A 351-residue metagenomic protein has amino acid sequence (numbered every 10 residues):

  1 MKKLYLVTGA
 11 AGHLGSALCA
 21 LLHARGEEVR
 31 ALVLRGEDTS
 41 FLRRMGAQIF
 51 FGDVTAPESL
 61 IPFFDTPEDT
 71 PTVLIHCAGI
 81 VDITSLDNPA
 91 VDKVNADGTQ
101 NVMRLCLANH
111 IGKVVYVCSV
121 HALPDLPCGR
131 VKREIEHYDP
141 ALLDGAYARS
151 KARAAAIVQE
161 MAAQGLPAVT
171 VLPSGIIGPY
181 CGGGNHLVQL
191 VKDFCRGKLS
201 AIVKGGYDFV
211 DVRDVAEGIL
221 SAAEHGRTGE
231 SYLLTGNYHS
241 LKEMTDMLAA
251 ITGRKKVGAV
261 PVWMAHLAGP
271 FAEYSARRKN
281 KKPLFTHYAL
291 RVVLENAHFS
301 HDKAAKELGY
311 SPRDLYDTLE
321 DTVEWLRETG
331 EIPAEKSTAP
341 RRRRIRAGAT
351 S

Functional and structural regions predicted by a protein language model:
Y5-R25: N-terminal Rossmann NAD(P)H-binding glycine-rich loop of SDR-like oxidoreductase domains
E37-R43, A47-D97, N101, L105: NAD(P)H-binding glycine-rich loop region in Rossmannoid oxidoreductase-like domains and their noncatalytic homologs
I83, V120-R130, I176-N185: Conserved catalytic-site region of short-chain dehydrogenase/reductase
D97-Y147: Conserved Rossmann-fold NAD(P)-dependent oxidoreductase catalytic core, especially the SDR/UDP-sugar
C118, A156-P179: Conserved beta-loop-beta element that borders a ligand/cofactor-binding pocket
D144-G145, S174-G183, S200-R213: Glycine-rich "substrate-gating" loop/helix at the edge of Rossmann-like oxidoreductase active sites
R153, H186, V203-A223, E230: Substrate-positioning beta->alpha
G218-P283, H301, K306, D314-S351: Mid/C-terminal beta-alpha module of Rossmann-like enzyme folds, strongest in SDR-family dehydrogenases/epimerases
